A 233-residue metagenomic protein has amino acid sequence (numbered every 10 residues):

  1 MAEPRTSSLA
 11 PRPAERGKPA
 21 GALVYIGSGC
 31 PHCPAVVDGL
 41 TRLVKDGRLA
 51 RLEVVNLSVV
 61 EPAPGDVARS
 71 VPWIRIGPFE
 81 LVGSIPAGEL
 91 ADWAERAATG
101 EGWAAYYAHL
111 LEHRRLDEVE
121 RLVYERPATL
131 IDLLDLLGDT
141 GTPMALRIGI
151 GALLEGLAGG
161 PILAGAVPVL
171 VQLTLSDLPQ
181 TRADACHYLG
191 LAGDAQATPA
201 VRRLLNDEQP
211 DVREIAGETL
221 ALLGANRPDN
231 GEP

Functional and structural regions predicted by a protein language model:
R5-D46: Local sequence-structure signature of Cys/Sec-based thiol-disulfide redox active-site neighborhoods
P34-D38, D66, I85, G165: Generic recognition of short, well-ordered alpha-helical segments
L43, A108-E125, A145-P161, Q172 (+3 more regions): Structural detector for internal amphipathic alpha-helices that build alpha-solenoid repeat scaffolds
R48-P62: Thiol-based oxidoreductase modules, predominantly thioredoxin-like and allied folds used for disulfide exchange
V59-V71: Short Fe-S-cluster ligation motifs
W73-Y106: Non-catalytic, surface beta->alpha helical segment in thiol-disulfide oxidoreductase systems
W103-A104, R126-D139, G160-L175, D194-N206 (+1 more regions): Amphipathic alpha-helical scaffolding segments comprising HEAT/armadillo-like alpha-solenoid repeats
T142-P143, D177-L178, E208-Q209: Short inter-helical turns and helix N-cap capping residues of alpha-solenoid HEAT/ARM repeat scaffolds
